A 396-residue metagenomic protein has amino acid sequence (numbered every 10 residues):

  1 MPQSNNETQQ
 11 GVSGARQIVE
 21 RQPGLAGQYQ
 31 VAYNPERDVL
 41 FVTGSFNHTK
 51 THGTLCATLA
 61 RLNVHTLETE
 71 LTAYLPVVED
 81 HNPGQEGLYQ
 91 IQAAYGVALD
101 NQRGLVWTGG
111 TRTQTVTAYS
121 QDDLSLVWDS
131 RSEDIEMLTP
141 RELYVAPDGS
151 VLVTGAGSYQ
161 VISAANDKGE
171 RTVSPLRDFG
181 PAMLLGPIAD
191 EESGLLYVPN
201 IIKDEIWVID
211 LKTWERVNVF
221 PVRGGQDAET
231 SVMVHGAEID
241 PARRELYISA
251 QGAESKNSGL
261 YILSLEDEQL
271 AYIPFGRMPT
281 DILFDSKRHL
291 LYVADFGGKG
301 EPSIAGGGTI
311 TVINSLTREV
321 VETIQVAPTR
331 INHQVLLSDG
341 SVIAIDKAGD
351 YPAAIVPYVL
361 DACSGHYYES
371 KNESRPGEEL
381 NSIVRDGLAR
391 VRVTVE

Functional and structural regions predicted by a protein language model:
M1-E396: Predominantly soluble domains enriched in secretory-pathway, periplasmic, or organellar proteins
